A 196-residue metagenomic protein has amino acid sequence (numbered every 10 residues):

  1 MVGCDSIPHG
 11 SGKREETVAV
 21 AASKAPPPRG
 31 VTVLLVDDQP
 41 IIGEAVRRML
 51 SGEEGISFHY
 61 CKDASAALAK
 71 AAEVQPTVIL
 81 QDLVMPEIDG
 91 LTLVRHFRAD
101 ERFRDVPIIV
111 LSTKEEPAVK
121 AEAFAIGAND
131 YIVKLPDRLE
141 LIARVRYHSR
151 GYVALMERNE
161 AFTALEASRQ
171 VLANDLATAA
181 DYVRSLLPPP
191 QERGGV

Functional and structural regions predicted by a protein language model:
V31, P40-H59: Two-component/phosphorelay signaling modules centered on CheY-like receiver
D37, D82, S112: Active-site residues of response regulator receiver
I42, T77, P86-E87, R95 (+4 more regions): The feature encodes the CheY-like receiver
V74-L80: Active-site beta3 strand of CheY-like receiver
A118, L135-V145, S149: C-terminal output helix
A164-V196: … and, occasionally, acidic/histidine-rich disordered N-termini of signaling adaptors
